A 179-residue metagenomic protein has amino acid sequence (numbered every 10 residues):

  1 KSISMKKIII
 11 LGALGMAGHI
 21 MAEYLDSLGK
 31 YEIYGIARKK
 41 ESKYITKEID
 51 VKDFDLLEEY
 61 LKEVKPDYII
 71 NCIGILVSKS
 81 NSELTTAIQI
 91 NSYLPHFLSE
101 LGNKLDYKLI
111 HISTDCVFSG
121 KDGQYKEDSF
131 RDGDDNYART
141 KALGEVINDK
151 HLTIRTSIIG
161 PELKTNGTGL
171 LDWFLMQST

Functional and structural regions predicted by a protein language model:
K6-L28: N-terminal Rossmann NAD(P)H-binding glycine-rich loop of SDR-like oxidoreductase domains
L11, I36, C72-I73, L109-D115 (+1 more regions): SDR active-site strand-loop-helix element
K40-F54: Rossmann-fold cofactor-recognition segment
V51-I90: NAD(P)H-binding glycine-rich loop region in Rossmannoid oxidoreductase-like domains and their noncatalytic homologs
I75-T86, I112-D135: Active-site "gating" loop of Rossmann-like NAD(P)-dependent oxidoreductase/epimerase domains
S82-I110: NAD(P)-cofactor binding segment of oxidoreductase domains
D132-I154: Active-site Tyr-X1-5-Lys
V146-T179: NAD(P)-dependent short-chain dehydrogenase/reductase
